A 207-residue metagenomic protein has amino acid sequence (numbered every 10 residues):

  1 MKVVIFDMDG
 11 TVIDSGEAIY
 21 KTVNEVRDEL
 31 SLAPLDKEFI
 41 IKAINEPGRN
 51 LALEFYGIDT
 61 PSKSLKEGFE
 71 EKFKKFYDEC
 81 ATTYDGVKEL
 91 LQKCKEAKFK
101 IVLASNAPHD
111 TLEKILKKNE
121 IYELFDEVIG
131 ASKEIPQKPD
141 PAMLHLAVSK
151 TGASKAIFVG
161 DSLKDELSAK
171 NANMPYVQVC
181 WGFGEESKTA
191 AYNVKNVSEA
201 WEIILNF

Functional and structural regions predicted by a protein language model:
K2-E89: N-terminal helical cap/lid subdomain that shapes the substrate entry/recognition surface in HAD-like hydrolases
V3, Q137-E166: Conserved Lys-Pro-Asp/Glu-containing loop-to-beta segment of HAD-superfamily phosphomonoesterases, centered on
I40, Y122-Q137: A short, structured active-site edge motif that brings together acidic residues
K75-L103, H109, E113, K138-P141: Short, acidic loop-to-helix structural element flanking the phosphoryl-transfer center in phosphate-processing enzymes
K88-E96, V148, E166-K170: Surface-exposed amphipathic alpha-helices with a cationic face
E96-F99, K150-S154, F207: Glycine-rich phosphate-binding loop signature in dinucleotide/nucleotide-binding domains
I157-Y192: Acidic, Mg2+-coordinating phosphoryl-transfer loop and its flanking beta/alpha structural elements, shared across
Y192-A200: Short acidic-hydrophobic, aromatic-tinged amphipathic segments that line or gate anion-handling sites
